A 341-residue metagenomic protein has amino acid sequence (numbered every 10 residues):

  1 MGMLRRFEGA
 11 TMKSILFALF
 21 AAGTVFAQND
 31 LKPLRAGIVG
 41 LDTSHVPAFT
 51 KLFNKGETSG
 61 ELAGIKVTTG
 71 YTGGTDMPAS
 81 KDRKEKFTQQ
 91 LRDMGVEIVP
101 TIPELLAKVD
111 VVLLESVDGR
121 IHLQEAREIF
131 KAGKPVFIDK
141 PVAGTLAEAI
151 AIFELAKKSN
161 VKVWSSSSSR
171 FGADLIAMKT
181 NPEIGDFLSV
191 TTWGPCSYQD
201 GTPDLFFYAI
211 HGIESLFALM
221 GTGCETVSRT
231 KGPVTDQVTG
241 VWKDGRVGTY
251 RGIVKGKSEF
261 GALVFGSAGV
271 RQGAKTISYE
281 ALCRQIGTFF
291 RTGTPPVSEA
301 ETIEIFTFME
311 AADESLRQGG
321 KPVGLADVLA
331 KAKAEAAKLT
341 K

Functional and structural regions predicted by a protein language model:
M1-T11: Short, Lys/Arg-enriched N-terminal segments with co-localized hydrophobic residues within the first ~10-30 amino acids
L4, L16, Q28-A132, E154-K158 (+2 more regions): N-terminal glycine-/serine-/threonine-rich beta1-alpha1-beta2 phosphate-ribose binding loop of Rossmann-like
S14-G23: Sec-dependent N-terminal signal peptides
N29, V112-L113, R291-K341: C-terminal helix-rich "cap/oligomerization" subdomain common to oxidoreductases
P100, I138, V163-S165: Hydrophobic residues in well-ordered beta-strands that form the structural core
G133-P135, K140-P141: Short helix/strand-capping hinge loops at secondary-structure junctions that flank key functional elements
V142-T202: A contiguous active-site-proximal alpha/beta segment in oxidoreductase catalytic domains
V190-K257, A300-T307: Rossmann-like dinucleotide-binding domain that binds NAD(P)(H)
